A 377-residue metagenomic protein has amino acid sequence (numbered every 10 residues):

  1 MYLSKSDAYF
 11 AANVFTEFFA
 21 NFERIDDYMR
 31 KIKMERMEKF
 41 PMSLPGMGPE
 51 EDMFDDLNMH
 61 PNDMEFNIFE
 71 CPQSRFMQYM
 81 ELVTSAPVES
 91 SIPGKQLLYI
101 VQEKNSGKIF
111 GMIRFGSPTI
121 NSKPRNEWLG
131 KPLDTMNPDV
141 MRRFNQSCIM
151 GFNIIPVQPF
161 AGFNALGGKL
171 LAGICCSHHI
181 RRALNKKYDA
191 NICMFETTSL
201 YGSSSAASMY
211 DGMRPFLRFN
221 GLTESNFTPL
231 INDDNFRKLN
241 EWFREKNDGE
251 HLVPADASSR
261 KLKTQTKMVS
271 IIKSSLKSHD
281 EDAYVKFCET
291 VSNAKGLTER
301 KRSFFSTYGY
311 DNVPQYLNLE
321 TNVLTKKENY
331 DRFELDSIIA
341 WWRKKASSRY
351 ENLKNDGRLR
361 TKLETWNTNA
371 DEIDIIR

Functional and structural regions predicted by a protein language model:
Y2-K31, W242-R377: Long, compositionally biased intrinsically disordered regions
L3-S106: Low-complexity, highly charged intrinsically disordered N-terminal segments that act as targeting/localization
S4-S6, S43, S74, S85 (+16 more regions): Generic serine detector
F19-A20, Y28-P41, G46-E51, F152-I155 (+4 more regions): Long, compositionally biased intrinsically disordered regulatory segments in eukaryotic proteins
P41-P72, F115, G151-I154, K286-G296 (+1 more regions): Generic preference for hydrophobic/aromatic residues in regular secondary structure cores
E70, M77, E81, K95-L97 (+1 more regions): Acyl-donor binding region in acyl/amide transferases
